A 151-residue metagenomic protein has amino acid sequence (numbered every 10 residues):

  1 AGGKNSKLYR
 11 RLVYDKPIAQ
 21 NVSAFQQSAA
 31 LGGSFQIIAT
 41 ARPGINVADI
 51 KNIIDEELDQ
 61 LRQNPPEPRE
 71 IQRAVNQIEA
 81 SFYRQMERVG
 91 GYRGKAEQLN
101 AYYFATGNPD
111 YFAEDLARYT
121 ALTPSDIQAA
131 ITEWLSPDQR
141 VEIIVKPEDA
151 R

Functional and structural regions predicted by a protein language model:
A1-N5, Y102: His/Glu-based metal-binding/catalytic segments typifying zinc-dependent metallopeptidases
G3, L122, P137: Residue-level signal for short amphipathic helical patches enriched in basic/charged and nearby hydrophobic residues
K4-N5, E67, I127: Amphipathic alpha-helical protein-protein interaction surfaces
R10-A121, R140-K146: M16 family metallopeptidases and their MPP-like homologs
D126-K146: Bilobed periplasmic-binding protein-like "clamshell/Venus-flytrap" ligand-binding domains
